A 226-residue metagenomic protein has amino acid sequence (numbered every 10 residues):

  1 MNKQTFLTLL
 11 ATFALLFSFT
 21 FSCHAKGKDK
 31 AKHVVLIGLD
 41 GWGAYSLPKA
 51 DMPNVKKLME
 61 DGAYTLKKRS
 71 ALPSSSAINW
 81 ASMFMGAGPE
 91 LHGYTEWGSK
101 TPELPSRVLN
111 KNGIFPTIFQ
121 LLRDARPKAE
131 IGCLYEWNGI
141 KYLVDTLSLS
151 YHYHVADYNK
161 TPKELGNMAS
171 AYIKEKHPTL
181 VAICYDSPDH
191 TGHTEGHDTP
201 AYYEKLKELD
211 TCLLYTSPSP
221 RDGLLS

Functional and structural regions predicted by a protein language model:
M1-G27: Bacterial Sec-dependent N-terminal signal peptides
G27-A31, G43-R126: Active-site nucleophile/metal-coordination loop of metallo-enzymes that catalyze phosphate/sulfate and related
V35-G38, L66-K67, S82-F84, E130-Y135 (+1 more regions): Structural recognition of the beta-strand scaffold that forms the well-ordered cores of secreted hydrolase catalytic
G38, G43, D51-V55, N79-W80 (+6 more regions): Stable alpha-helical elements in mature extracytoplasmic
G41-S46, R69-S70, E103-N110, V155-N159 (+2 more regions): Second-shell loop/turn segments in exported
H92-T95, N110-T161: Catalytic-site neighborhoods of secreted/periplasmic enzymes that process anionic sulfate/phosphate groups
G139-Y153, A169-T211: Active-site His/acidic residue clusters
Y215-S226: Single conserved hydrophobic/aromatic residue that forms the stacking wall/gate of nucleotide- or nucleobase-binding
